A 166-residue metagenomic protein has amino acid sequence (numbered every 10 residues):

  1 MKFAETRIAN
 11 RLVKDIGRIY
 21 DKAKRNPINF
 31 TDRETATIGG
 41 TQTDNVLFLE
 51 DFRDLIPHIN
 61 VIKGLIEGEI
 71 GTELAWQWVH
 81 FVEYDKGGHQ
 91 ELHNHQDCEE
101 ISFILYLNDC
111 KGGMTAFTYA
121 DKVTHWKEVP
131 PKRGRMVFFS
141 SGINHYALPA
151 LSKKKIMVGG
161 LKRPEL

Functional and structural regions predicted by a protein language model:
M1-T72: Non-heme Fe(II)/2-oxoglutarate
G64-L166: Catalytic core of non-heme Fe(II) oxygenases with the double-stranded beta-helix
